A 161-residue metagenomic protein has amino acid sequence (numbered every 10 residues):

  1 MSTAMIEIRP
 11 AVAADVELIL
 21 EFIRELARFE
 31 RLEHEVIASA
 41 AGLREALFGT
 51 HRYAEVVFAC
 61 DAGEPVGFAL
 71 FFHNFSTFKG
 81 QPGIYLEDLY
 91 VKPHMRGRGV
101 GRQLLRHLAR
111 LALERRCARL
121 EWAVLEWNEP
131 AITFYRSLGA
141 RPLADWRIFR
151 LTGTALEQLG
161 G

Functional and structural regions predicted by a protein language model:
E7-E21: A short beta-loop-alpha structural element at the N-terminal edge of CoA-dependent acyl/N-acetyltransferase catalytic
L20-A46: Conserved GNAT-fold acetyl-CoA-binding loop/helix
E45-F58, Y85: A short helix-loop-beta-strand connector motif used in the catalytic cores of GNAT acetyltransferases and, in some
F58, E64-H73: Conserved beta-strand in the GNAT
V91, G97-R110, S137: Conserved acetyl-CoA-binding loop-helix of GNAT-fold acetyltransferases
A109, C117, R136-D145: Conserved acetyl-CoA-binding loop of GNAT-fold acetyltransferases
L113-A123: Conserved GNAT acetyl-CoA-binding A-motif
W122-A131, R150-T154: Conserved beta-strand-loop-alpha-helix junction that forms the acyl-donor binding cleft
